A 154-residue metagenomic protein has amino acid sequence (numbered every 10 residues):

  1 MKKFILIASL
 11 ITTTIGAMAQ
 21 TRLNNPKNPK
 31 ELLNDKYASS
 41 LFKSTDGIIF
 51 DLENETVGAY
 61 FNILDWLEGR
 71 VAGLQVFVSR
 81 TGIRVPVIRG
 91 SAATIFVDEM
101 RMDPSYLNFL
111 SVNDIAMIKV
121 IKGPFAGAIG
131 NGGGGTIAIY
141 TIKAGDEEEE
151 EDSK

Functional and structural regions predicted by a protein language model:
M1-L23: Bacterial Sec-dependent N-terminal signal peptides
L23-P29, L64-M100, A128-I137, A144: Extracytoplasmic beta-strand/coil segments of soluble accessory domains associated with Gram-negative outer-membrane
P29-T56: N-terminal periplasmic "start-of-domain" segments of outer-membrane beta-barrel proteins
D51-E53, S79, M100, G123: Short strand-loop junctions, especially beta-strand C-caps/beta-turns that link beta-sheets to coils or alpha-helices
T56-Y60, N108: Solvent-exposed, acidic/flexible segments
F61, D65, G69, N113-A116: Solvent-exposed, polar/charged alpha-helical surfaces in well-ordered, non-transmembrane soluble domains, broadly
R84-K122, E149-K154: Periplasmic plug
I115-S153: A beta-strand signature from Gram-negative outer-membrane beta-barrel systems, especially the internal plug domain
